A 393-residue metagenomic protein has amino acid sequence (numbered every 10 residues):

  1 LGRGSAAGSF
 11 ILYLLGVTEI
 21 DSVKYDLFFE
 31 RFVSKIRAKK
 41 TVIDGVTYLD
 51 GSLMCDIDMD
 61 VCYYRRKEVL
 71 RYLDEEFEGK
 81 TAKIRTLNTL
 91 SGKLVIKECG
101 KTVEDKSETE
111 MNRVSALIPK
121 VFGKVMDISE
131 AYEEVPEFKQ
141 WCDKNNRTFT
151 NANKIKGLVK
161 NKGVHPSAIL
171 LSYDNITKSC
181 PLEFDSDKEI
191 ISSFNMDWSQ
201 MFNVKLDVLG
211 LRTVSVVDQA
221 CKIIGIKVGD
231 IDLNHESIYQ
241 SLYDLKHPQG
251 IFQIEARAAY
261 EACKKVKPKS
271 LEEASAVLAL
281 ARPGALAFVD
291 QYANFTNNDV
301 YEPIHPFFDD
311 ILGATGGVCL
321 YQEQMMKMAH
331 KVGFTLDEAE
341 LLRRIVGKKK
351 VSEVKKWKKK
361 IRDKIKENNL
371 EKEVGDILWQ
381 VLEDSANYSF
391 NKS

Functional and structural regions predicted by a protein language model:
L1-S393: Alpha-helical scaffold/interaction cores of sigma-54-like transcription cofactors and many family A DNA polymerases
